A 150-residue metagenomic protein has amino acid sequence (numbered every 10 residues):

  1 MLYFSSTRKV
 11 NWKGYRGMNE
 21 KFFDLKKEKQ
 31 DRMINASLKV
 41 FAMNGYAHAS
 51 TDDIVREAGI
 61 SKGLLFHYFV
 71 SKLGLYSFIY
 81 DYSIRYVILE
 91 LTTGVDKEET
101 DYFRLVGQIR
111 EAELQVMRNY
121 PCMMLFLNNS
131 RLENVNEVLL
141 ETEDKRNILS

Functional and structural regions predicted by a protein language model:
M1-K27: N-terminal intrinsically disordered/low-complexity leader segments
M18-N19, R32, V40-G74, F78: Helix-turn-helix
E20, D24, E28, V70 (+5 more regions): Residues at secondary-structure transition points
K29-S37, I54, I79-S83, V87-L91: Generic hydrophobic, amphipathic alpha-helix propensity
F78, T93-Y120: Hydrophobic alpha-helical connector segments
R85-D96, R104, N136-S150: Amphipathic alpha-helical packing segments from all-alpha helical-bundle domains
L114-S150: Short secondary-structure transition hinges
